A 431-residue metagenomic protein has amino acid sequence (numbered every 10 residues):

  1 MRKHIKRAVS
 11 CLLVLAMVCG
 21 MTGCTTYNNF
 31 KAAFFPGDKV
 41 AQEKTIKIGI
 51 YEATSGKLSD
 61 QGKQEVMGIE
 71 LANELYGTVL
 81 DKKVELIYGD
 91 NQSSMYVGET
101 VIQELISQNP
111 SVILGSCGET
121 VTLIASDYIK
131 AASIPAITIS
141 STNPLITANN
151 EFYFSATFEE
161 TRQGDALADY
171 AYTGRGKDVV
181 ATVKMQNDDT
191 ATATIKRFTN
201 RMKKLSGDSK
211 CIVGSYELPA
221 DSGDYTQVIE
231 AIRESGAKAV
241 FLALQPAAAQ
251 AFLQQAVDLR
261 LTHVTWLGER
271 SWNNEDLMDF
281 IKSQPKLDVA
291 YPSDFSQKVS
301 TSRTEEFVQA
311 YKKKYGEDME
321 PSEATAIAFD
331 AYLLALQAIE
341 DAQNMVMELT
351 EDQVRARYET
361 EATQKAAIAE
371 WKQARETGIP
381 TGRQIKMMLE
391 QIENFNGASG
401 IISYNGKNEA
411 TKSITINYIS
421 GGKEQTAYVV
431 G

Functional and structural regions predicted by a protein language model:
M1-C11: Bacterial N-terminal signal peptides that target proteins for export
L13, C24-G431: Extracytosolic ligand-binding ectodomains
C19-G23: C-terminal motif of bacterial Sec signal peptides marking the signal peptidase cleavage site
